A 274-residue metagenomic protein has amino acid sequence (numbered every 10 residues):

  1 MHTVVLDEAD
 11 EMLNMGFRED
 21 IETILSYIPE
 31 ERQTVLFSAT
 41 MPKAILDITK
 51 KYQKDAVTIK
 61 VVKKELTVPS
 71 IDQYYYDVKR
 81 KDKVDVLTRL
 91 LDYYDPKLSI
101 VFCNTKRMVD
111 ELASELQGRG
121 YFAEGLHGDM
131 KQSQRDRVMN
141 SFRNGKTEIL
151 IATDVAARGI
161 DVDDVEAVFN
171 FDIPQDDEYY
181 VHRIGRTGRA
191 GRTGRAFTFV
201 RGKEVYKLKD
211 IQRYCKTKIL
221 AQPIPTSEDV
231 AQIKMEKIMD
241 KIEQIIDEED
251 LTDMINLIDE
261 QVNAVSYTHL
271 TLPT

Functional and structural regions predicted by a protein language model:
H2-L6, E11-K60: Post-DEXD/H (motif II) to motif III coupling segment of the RecA-like Helicase ATP-binding lobe
A9-D10, V155-A156, D172-I173, T187: Conserved Walker B
L36, L46, Q53, E65-A152 (+2 more regions): Helicase motor core with emphasis on the C-terminal RecA-like subdomain
D161-D172, R195-F197: A short beta-strand element within the Helicase C-terminal
T187-P225: Conserved segment of the helicase C-terminal RecA-like domain
K216-S266: C-terminal or mid-to-C-terminal helical accessory/interaction module adjacent to the motor/catalytic core
T268-T274: Conserved small/polar residues in nucleotide/adenosyl-binding loops
